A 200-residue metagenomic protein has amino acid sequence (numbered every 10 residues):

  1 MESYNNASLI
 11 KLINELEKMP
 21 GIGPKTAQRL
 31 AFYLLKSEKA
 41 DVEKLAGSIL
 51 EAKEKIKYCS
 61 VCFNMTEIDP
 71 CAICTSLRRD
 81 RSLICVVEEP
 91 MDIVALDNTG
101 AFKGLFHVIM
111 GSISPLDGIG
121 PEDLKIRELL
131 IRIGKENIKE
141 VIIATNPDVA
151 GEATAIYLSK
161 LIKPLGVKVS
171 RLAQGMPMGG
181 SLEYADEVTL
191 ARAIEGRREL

Functional and structural regions predicted by a protein language model:
E2, P20, K39, A52 (+4 more regions): Conserved phosphate/pyrophosphate-binding and hydrolysis machinery centered on Walker-type P-loop NTPases, extending
E2-L9, A31-I84, E89-I93: Cys/His-rich Zn2+-binding cysteine-cluster or related metal-binding knuckle/ribbon modules and their
I10-K18, Q28, L34-S37, M65 (+3 more regions): S-adenosyl-L-methionine-dependent methyltransferase catalytic core, i.e., the SAM/SAH-binding region
E17, L35, L50, F63 (+10 more regions): Signal for well-folded cores of large energy- and translation-related assemblies
A27, S76-I142: Extended interfacial segments that mediate partner engagement and assembly in macromolecular machines
Y58, P70, D92, I109-S112 (+4 more regions): Glycine-rich, flexible loop/turn motifs
L130-I142, P147-L200: Long C-terminal interaction/binding lobes of large macromolecular proteins
